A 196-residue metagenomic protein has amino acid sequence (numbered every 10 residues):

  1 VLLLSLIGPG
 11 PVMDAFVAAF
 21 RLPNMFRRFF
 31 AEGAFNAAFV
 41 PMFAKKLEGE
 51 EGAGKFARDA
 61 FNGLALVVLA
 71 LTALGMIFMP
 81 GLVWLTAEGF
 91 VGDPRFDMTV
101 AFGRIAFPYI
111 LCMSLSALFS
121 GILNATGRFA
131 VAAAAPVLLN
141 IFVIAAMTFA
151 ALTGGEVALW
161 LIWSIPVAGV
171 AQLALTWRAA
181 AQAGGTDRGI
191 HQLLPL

Functional and structural regions predicted by a protein language model:
V1-L196: Membrane-embedded alpha-helical bundles of multi-pass transporters/translocases, especially carrier/permease families
